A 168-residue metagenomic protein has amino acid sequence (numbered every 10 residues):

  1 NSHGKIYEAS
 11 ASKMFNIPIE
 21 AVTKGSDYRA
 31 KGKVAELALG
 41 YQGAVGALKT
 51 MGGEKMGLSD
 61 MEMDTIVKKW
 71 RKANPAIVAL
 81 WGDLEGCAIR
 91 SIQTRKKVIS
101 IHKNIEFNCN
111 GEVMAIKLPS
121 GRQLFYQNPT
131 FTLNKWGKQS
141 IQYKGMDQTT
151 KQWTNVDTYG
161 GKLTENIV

Functional and structural regions predicted by a protein language model:
N1-V168: Conserved catalytic core of nucleotide polymerization and phosphodiester-bond processing enzymes
